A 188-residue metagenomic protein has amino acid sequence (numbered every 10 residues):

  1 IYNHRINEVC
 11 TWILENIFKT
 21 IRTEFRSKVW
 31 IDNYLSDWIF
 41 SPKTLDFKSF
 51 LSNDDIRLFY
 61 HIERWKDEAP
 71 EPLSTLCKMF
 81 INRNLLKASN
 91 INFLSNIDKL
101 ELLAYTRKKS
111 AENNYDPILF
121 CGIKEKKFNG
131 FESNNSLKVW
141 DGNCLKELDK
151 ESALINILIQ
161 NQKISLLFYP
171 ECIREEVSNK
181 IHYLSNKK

Functional and structural regions predicted by a protein language model:
I1-K188: Histidine-centered, transition-metal-coordinating active-site segments
